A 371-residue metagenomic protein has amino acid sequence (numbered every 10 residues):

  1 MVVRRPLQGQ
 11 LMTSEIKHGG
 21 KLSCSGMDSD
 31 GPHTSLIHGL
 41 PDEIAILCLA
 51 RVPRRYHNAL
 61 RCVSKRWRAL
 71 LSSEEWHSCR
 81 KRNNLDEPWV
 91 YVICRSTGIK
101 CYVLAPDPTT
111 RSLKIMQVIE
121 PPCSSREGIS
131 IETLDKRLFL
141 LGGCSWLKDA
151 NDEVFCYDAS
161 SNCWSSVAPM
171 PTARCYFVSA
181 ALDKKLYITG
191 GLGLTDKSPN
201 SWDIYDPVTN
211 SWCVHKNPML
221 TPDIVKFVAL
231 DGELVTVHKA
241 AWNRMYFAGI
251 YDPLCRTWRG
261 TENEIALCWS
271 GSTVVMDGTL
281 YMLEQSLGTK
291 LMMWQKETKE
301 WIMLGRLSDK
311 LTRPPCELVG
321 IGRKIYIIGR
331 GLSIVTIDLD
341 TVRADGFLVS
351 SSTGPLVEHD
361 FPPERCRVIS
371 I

Functional and structural regions predicted by a protein language model:
M1-G39, E43, L47: CRL adaptor-proximal regions
P32, R55, I119: Conserved short-loop catalytic and cofactor-binding motifs
L36, L40-L71, W76: Short hydrophobic alpha-helical "box" of cullin-RING ligase substrate receptors that recruits the CRL scaffold
L60, K65-W76, R80-I371: Plant-skewed but cross-kingdom recognition/interaction modules and surfaces
